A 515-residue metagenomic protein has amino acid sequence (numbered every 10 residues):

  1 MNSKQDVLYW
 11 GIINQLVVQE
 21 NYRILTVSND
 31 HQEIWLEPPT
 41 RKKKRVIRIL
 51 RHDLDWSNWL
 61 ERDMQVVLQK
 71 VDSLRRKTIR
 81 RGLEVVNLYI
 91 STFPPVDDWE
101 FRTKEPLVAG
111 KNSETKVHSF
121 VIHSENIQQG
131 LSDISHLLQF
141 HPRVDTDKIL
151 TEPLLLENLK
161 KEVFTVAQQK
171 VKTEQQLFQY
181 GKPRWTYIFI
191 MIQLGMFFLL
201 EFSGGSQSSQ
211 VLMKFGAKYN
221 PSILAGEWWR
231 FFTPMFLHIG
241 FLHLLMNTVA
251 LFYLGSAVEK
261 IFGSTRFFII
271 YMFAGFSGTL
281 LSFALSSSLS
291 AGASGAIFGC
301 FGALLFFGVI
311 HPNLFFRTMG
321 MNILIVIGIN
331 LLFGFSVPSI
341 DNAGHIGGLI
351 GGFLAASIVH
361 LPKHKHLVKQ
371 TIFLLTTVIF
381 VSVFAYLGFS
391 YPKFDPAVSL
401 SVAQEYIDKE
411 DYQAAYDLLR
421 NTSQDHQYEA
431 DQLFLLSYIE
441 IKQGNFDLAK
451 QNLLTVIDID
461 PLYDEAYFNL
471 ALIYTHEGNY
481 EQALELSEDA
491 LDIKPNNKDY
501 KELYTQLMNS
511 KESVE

Functional and structural regions predicted by a protein language model:
M1-L60, F202-Q207, V211-A225, R230 (+4 more regions): Hydrophobic, helix-prone linear segments
M1-R48, N58-W59, Q69, K77 (+6 more regions): C-terminal transmembrane module of polytopic alpha-helical membrane proteins
V27, F120-E125: Conserved beta-strand termini and adjacent loop/short-helix elements that scaffold enzyme active sites in alpha/beta
L88, N112-V121: Intrinsically disordered, low-complexity Ser/Thr/Pro/Gly-rich regulatory segments
Y89-P95, H123-I127: Short beta-alpha junction loops
W99-K104, A109-N112, D145-D408, Q413-L418 (+2 more regions): A detector for small-residue-rich transmembrane helices and their helix-helix packing motifs
